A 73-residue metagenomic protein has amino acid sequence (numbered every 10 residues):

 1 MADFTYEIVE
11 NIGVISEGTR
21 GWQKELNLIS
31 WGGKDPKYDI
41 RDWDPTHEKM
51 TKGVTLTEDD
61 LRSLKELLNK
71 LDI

Functional and structural regions predicted by a protein language model:
M1-I73: Positively charged, low-complexity terminal tracts and the immediately adjacent first secondary-structure elements
